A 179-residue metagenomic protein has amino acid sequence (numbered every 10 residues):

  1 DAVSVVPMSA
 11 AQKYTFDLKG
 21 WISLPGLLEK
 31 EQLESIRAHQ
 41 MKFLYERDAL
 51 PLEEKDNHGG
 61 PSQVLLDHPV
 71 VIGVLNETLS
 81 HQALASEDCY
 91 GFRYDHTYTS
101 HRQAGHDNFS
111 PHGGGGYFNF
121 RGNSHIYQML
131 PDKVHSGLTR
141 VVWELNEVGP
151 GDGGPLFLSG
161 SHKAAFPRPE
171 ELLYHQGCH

Functional and structural regions predicted by a protein language model:
D1-V3: Eukaryotic N-terminal low-complexity, Ser/Thr- and Lys/Arg-rich leader segments that predominantly function as
M8-K19, L28-H179: Non-heme Fe(II) oxygenase catalytic core, chiefly the N-lobe of the double-stranded beta-helix
